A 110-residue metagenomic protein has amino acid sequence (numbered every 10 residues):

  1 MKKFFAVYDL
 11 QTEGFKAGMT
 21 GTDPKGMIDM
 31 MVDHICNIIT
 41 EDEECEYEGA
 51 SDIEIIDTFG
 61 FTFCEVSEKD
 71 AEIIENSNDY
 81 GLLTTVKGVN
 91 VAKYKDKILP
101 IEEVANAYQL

Functional and structural regions predicted by a protein language model:
M1-K3, E48-G49: A short, compositionally biased
K2-G14: Short aromatic-glycine-(Arg/Gly/Cys) micro-motifs in beta-strand/loop hairpins
F4-V7, M27, F61-V66: Hydrophobic beta-strand residues in large extracellular and virion-surface proteins
F5-A6, K25, G88, Q109: Intrinsically disordered, low-complexity repeat segments enriched in small/polar residues
E13-K25: A short, exposed loop/beta-hairpin motif centered on an aromatic-Gly-Thr core
N37-L110: Short, mixed-charge low-complexity intrinsically disordered segments
